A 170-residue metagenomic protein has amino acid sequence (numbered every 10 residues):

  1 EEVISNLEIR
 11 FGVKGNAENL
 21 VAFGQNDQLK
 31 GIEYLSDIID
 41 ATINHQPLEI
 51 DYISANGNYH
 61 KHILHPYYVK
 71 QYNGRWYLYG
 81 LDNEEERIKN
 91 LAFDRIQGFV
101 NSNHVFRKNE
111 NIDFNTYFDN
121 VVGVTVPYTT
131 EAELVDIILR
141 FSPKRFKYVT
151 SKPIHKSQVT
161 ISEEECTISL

Functional and structural regions predicted by a protein language model:
E1-E2, C166-L170: Short, intrinsically disordered, charge-balanced linker/junction segments flanking boundaries in proteins
E1-I53: Bulky hydrophobic/aromatic content
V3-L7, I32-L35, I50-A55, N90-F99 (+1 more regions): Short low-complexity stretches enriched in small and charged residues
N6, N16-N19, N26, N44 (+8 more regions): Detector for Asparagine
I32-Y34, I63, E133: Residues that act as N-cap/strand-start positions at coil-to-secondary-structure junctions
S36-I43, Y67-Q71, P127-T129, K147-S151: Short linear motifs in intrinsically disordered
I39-D82, K89: Loop-centered beta-sheet repeat module
Y79-I168: Surface-exposed, charged, gly/pro-rich loop-and-adjacent secondary-structure segments at domain edges
